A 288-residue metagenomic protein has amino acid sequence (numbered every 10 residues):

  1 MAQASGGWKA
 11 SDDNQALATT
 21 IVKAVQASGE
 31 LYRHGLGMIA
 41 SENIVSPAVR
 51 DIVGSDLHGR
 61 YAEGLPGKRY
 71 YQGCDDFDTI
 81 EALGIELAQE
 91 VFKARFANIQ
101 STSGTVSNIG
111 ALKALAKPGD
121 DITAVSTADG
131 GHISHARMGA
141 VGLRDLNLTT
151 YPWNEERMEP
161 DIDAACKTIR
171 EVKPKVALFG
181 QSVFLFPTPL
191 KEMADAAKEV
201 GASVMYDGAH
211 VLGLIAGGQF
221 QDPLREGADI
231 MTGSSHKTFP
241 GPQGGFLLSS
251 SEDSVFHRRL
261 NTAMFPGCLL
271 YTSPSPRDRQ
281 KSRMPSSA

Functional and structural regions predicted by a protein language model:
A2-K68: N-terminal "arm"/small-domain region of PLP-dependent enzymes with the aminotransferase-like
A62-V106: Conserved N-terminal alpha-helix of the aminotransferase class I/II PLP-enzyme fold
A116-H132: Conserved PLP-anchoring active-site segment centered on the Schiff-base-forming lysine
S134-F179: PLP-dependent aminotransferase-class I/II
L185-G217: Catalytic PLP-binding core of fold-type I/II PLP enzymes
L212, F220-S235, H257-T262: Conserved active-site segment immediately N-terminal to the catalytic lysine that forms the internal aldimine
Q243-C268: Conserved core segment of the aminotransferase class I/II
Y271-Q280: Conserved small/polar residues in nucleotide/adenosyl-binding loops
